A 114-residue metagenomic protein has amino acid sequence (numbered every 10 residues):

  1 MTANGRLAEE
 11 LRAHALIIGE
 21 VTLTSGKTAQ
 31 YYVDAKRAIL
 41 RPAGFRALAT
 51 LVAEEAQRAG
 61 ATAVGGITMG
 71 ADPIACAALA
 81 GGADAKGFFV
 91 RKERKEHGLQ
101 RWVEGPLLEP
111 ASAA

Functional and structural regions predicted by a protein language model:
M1-A59: Active-site-facing substrate-recognition patch
V21, T28, T68, D72 (+2 more regions): Gly/Ser/Thr-rich beta-alpha loop segments that engage phosphate groups in nucleotides
G26, V64, G87: Conserved hydrophobic/aromatic pocket- or pore-lining residues that grip, position, or stack substrates in active sites
A35-K36, I67-T68, V90-E93: Fold-independent oxyanion-binding glycine-rich loops and adjacent beta-strand/coil segments at enzyme active sites
G44, G65-G66, E96-L99: Glycine-centered small-residue hotspots that permit tight backbone geometry or close packing
Q57-T62, L108-S112: Short helix-loop-beta connector
G60-G70: Short glycine-rich phosphate-binding loop at a beta-alpha junction
A75-A114: Short, glycine/charge-rich flexible loops or terminal/linker lids adjacent to PRPP-binding catalytic cores
